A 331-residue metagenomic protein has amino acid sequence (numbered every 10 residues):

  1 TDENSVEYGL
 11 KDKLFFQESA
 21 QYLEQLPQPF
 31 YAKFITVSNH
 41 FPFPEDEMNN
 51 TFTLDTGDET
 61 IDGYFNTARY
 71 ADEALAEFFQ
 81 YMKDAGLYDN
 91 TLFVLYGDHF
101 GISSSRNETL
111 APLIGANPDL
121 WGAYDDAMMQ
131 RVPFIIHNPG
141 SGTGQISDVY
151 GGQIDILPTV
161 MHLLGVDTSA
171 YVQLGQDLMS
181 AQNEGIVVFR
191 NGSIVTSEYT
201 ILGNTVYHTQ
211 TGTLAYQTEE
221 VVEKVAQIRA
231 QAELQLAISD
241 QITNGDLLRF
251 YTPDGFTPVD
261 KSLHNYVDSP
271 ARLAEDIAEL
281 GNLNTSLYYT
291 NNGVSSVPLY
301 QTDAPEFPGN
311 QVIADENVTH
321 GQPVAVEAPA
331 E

Functional and structural regions predicted by a protein language model:
T1-E331: Solvent-exposed soluble domains appended to multi-pass membrane proteins
